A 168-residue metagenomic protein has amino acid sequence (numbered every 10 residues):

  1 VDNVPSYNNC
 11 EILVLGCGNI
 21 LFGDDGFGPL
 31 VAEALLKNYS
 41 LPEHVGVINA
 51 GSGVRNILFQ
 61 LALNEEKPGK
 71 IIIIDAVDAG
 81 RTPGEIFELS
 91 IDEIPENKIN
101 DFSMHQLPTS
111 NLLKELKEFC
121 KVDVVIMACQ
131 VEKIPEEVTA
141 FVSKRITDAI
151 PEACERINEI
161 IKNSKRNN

Functional and structural regions predicted by a protein language model:
V1-V122, I126-K133, A140-E152, N158-N167: N-terminal catalytic or cofactor-binding beta/alpha core of small enzyme domains
